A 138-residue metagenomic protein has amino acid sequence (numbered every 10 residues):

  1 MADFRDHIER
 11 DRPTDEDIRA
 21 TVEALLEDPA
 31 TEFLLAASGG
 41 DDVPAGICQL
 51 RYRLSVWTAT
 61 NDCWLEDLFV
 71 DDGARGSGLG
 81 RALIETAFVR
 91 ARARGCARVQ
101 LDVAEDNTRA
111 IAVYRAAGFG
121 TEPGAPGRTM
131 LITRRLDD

Functional and structural regions predicted by a protein language model:
M1-T60, E66, D71, I84 (+3 more regions): Acetyl-CoA-dependent GNAT
D11, S77, V99-Q100: A generic secondary-structure micro-motif detector that highlights 1-2 residue hydrophobic/ambivalent hotspots embedded
S55, G73, A104-D106: Short, surface-exposed acidic/glycine-rich loop or hinge patches that mediate macromolecular interfaces
A59, S77, T108: Loop/helix-junction capping segments adjacent to catalytic residues or to phosphate/diphosphate-binding pockets
D67-F69, G73-A74, G78, G95 (+2 more regions): Conserved functional loop/turn residues at catalytic and ligand-binding sites
V70, G76-V89, A112-A116: Conserved acetyl-CoA-binding loop-helix of GNAT-fold acetyltransferases
G95-D138: C-terminal "cap" of GNAT-fold acetyltransferases
